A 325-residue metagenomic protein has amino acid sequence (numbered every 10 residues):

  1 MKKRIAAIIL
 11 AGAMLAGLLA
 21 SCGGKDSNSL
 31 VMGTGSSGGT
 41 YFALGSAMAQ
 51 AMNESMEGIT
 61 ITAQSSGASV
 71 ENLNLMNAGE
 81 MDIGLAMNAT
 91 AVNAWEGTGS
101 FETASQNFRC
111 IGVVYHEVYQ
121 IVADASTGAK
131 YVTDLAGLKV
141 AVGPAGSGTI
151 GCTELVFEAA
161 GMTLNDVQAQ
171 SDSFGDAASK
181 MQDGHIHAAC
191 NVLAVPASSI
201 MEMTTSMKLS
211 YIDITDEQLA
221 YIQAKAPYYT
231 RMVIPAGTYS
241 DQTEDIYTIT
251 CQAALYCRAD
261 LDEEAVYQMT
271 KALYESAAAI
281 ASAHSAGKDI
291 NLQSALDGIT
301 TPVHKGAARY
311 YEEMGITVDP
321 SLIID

Functional and structural regions predicted by a protein language model:
M1-L30, D325: Short, low-complexity disordered leader/linker segments with a strong preference for bacterial N-terminal type II
C22, A125-V132, L261-E264: Short helix-loop capping/hinge motifs at secondary-structure junctions, enriched in acidic/polar residues
S27, M56-G58, A68-E71, A78 (+4 more regions): Extracytoplasmic
N28-T60, E117-D183, D297, T301-G306: Bilobed "Venus flytrap"/periplasmic-binding protein-like clamshell domains and structurally analogous long
M81-Y115, A197-S198: Acidic, polar ligand-binding/catalytic clefts
N88-T90, T98-S100, T127, L164-Y256 (+1 more regions): Pocket-lining segment of extracytoplasmic ligand-binding domains
K139-L155, Y228-T300: Ligand-binding clefts/hinges and TM-proximal coupling segments of bilobed small-molecule sensing domains
D172, D176, D183, L193-D213 (+3 more regions): An extracytoplasmic/periplasmic, membrane-proximal ligand-sensing/linker region
